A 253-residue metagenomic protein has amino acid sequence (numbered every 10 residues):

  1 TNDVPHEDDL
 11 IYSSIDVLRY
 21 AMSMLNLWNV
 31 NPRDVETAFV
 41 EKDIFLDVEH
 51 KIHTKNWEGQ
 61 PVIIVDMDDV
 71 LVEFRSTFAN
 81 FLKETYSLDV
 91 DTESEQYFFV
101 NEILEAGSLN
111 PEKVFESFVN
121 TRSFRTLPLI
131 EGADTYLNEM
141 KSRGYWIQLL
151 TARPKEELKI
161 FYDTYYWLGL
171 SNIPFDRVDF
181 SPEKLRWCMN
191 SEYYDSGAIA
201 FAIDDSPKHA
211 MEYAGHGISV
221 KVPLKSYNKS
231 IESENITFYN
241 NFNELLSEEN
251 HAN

Functional and structural regions predicted by a protein language model:
T1-E58: Flexible "arm" and connector segments at domain edges
T54-P111: Active-site neighborhood of HAD-like aspartate-dependent phosphohydrolases
E95, L150-K155, Y165-W187: A short, structured active-site edge motif that brings together acidic residues
L104-N120, Y145: Short, basic/glycine-rich phosphate-binding loops at helix/coil junctions that contact nucleotide phosphates
F124, A133-Y165: Substrate-recognition element of Asp-dependent hydrolases with the DxDx(T/V) motif
V178-P182, I236-E244: Short acidic-hydrophobic, aromatic-tinged amphipathic segments that line or gate anion-handling sites
S181-A214: Conserved Lys-Pro-Asp/Glu-containing loop-to-beta segment of HAD-superfamily phosphomonoesterases, centered on
F201-N240: Acidic, Mg2+-coordinating phosphoryl-transfer loop and its flanking beta/alpha structural elements, shared across
